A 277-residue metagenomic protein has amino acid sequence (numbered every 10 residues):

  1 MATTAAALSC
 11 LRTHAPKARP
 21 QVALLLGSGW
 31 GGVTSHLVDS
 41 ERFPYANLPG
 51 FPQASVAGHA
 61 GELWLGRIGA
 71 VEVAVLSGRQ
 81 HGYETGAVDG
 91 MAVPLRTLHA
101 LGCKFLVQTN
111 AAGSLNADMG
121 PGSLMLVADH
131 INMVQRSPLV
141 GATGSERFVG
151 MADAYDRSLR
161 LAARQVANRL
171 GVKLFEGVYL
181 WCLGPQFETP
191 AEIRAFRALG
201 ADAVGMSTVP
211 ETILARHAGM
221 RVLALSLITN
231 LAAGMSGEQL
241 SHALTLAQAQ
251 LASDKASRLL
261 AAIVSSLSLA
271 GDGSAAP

Functional and structural regions predicted by a protein language model:
M1-M151: Metabolite-binding pocket within alpha/beta catalytic cores that recognizes anionic/polar moieties
C10, H14-K17, S158, A162-V172 (+1 more regions): Generic non-transmembrane alpha-helical segments
H99-G102, R197, R216: Non-catalytic positions within long, well-ordered alpha-helices that form the structural scaffold/packing of enzyme
K104-F105, D202, R221: Short acidic/polar active-site loop segments enriched in Thr and Asp
Q165-D202, L267-S268: Active-site/ligand-binding-proximal alpha/beta "capping" segment
M206-L244: Zn-dependent metallopeptidase/amidohydrolase metal-coordination segment
A233-P277: His/Asp/Glu-rich mid-to-C-terminal helical/loop segments that flank catalytic regions of hydrolases
